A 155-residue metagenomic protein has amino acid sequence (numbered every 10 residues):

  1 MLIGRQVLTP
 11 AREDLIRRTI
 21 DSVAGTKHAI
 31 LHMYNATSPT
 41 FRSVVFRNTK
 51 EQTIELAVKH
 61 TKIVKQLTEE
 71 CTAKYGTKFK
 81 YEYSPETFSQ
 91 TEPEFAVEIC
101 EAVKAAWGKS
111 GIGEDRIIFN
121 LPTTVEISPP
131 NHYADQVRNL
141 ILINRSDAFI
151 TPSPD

Functional and structural regions predicted by a protein language model:
M1, E13-T151: Alpha/beta enzyme core
L2-T9: A glycine-rich helix N-cap at a beta->alpha junction
S153-D155: Conserved mixed alpha/beta core segments that line enzyme active sites in large multi-domain catalysts
